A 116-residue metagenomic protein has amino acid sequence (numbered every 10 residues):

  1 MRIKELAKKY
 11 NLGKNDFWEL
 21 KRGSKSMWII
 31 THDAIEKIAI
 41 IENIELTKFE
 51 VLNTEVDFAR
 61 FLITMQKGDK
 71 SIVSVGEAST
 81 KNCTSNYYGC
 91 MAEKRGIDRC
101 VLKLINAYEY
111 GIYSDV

Functional and structural regions predicted by a protein language model:
M1-V116: Polyanion-binding surfaces on beta-sheet-dominated domains and ring/shell assemblies
